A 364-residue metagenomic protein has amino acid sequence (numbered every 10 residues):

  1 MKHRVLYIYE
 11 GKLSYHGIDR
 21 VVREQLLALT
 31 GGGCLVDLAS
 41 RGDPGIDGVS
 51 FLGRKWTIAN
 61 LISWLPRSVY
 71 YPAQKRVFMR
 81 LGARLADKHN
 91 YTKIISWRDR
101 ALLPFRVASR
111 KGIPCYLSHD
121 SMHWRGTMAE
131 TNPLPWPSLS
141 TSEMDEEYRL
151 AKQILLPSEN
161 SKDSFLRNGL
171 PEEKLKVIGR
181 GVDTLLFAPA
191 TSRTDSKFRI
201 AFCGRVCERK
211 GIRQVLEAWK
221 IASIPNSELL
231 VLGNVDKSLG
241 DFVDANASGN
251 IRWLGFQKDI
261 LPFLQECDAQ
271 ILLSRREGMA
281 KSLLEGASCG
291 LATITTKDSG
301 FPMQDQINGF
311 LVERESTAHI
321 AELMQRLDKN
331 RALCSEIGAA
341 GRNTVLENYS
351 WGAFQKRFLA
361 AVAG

Functional and structural regions predicted by a protein language model:
I58-V69, C115-D145: Acceptor-binding helix/loop patch of EC 2.4 sugar-transfer enzymes, predominantly nucleotide-sugar-dependent
R80-D87, L102-L103, H123, L134-I154: Membrane-proximal helix-turn-helix segments that form the acceptor-binding/catalytic region of lipid-linked
N160, G181: Carbohydrate-associated surface elements
T191-K210, L216-I221, L230: Conserved donor-binding/catalytic core segment of Leloir-type glycosyltransferases
F256, R275: Aromatic "clamp/platform" in nucleotide-sugar-dependent glycosyltransferases that forms part of the donor/acceptor
A292-T295: Short hydrophobic beta-strand element within catalytic cores of glycosyltransferases and related nucleotide-activated
K297, M303-Q306, F310-T317, R326-R331: Conserved acidic donor-binding segment of nucleotide-sugar-dependent glycosyltransferases
R326, L333-E347, F354-R357: A short, well-ordered alpha-helix in the C-terminal region of glycosyltransferases
